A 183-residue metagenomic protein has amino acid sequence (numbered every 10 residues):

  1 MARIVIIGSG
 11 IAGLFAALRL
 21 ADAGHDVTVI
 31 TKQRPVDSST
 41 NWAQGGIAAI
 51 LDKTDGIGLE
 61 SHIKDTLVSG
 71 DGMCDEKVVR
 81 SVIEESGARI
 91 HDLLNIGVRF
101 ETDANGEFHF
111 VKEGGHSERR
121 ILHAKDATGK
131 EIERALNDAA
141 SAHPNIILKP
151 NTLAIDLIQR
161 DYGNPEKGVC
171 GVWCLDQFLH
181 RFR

Functional and structural regions predicted by a protein language model:
M1-A2, F178-R183: Core beta-strand elements of the Rossmann-like FAD/NAD(P) dinucleotide-binding domain in flavoenzyme oxidoreductases
A2-R3, H143: Secondary-structure boundary/capping motif
R3-V29: N-terminal Rossmann-like FAD-binding beta1-loop-alpha1 element of flavoenzymes
K32-H180: Conserved N-terminal/central alpha/beta ligand/cofactor-binding core
